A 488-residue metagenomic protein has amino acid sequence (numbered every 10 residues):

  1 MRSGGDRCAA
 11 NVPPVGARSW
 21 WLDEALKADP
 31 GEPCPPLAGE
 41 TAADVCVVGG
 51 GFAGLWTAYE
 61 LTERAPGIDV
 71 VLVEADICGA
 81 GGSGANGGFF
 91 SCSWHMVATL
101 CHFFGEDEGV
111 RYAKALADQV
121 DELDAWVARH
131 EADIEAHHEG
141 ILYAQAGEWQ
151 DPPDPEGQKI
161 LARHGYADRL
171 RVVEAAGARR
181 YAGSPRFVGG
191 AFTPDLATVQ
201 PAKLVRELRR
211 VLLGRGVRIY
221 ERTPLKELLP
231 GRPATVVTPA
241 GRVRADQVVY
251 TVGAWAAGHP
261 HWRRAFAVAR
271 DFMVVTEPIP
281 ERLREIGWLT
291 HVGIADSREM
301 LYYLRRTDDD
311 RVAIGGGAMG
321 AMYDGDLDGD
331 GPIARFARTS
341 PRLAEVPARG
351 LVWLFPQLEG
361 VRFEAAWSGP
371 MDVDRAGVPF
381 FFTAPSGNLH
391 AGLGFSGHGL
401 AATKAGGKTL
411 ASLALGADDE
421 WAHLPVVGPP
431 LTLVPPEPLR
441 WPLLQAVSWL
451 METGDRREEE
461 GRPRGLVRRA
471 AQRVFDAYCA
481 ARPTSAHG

Functional and structural regions predicted by a protein language model:
M1-V45, E63-R64, I68-D69, H95 (+1 more regions): Extreme N-terminal leader/targeting segments of oxidoreductases
G49-L55, A75: Glycine-rich Rossmann-fold phosphate-binding loop(s) that bind the pyrophosphate of adenine dinucleotide cofactors
T62, A402-L424: Internal hydrophobic alpha-helix adjacent to the cofactor/substrate pocket in enzyme cavities
T62-A85: Glycine-rich FAD pyrophosphate-binding loop
A85-A115: Glycine-rich active-site loop/strand segments that organize a redox cofactor
G88, R129-H137, L225-E227, P233 (+3 more regions): Active-site substrate-recognition segment that forms the wall of the catalytic cavity or substrate channel
F103-V211: Rossmann-like flavin
K159-I160, P185-Q247, T251: Helical element adjacent to the flavin cofactor pocket in flavoenzyme catalytic cores
